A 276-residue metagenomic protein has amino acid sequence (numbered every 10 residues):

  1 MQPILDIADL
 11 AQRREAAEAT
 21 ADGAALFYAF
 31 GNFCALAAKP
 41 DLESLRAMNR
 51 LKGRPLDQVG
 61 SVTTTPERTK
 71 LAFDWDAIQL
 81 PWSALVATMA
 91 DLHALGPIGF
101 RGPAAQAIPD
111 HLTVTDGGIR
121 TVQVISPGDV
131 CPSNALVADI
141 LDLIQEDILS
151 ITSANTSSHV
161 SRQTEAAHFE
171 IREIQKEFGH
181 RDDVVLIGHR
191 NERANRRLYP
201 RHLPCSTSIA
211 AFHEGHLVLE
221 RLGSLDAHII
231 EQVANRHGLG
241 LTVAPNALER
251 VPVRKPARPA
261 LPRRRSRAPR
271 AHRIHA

Functional and structural regions predicted by a protein language model:
M1-A276: Active-site-adjacent structural elements in enzyme catalytic cores
